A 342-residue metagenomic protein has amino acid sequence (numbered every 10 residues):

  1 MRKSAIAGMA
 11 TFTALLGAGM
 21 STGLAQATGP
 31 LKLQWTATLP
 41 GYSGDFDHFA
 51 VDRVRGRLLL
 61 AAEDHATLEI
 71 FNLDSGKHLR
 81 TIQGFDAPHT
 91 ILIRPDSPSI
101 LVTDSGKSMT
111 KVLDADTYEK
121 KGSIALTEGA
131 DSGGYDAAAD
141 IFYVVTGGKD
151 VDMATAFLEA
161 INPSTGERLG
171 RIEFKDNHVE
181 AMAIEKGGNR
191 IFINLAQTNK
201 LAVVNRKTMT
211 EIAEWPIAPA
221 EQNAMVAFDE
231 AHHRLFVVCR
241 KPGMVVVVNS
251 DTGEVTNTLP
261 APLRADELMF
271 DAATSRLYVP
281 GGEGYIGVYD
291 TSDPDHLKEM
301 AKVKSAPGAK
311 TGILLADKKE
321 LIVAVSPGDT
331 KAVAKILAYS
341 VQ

Functional and structural regions predicted by a protein language model:
M1-S4: Positively charged n-region of N-terminal signal peptides that target proteins for export
G8-G19: Bacterial N-terminal signal peptides
S21-Q342: Predominantly soluble domains enriched in secretory-pathway, periplasmic, or organellar proteins
